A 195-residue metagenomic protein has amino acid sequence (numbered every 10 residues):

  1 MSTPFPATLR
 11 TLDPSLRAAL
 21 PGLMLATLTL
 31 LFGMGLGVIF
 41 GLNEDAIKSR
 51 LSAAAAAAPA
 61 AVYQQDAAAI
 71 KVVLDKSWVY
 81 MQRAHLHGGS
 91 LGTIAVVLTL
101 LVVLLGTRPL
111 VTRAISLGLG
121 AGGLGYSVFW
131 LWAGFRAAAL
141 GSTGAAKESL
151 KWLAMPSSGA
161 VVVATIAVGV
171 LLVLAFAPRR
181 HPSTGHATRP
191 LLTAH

Functional and structural regions predicted by a protein language model:
S2-V72, S77-V79, T99-G134, M155-H195: Polytopic transmembrane helical bundles with strong interfacial aromatic enrichment
I70-I94: Individual transmembrane alpha-helix segments
W132-L153: Interfacial non-cytosolic loop connecting adjacent transmembrane helices
